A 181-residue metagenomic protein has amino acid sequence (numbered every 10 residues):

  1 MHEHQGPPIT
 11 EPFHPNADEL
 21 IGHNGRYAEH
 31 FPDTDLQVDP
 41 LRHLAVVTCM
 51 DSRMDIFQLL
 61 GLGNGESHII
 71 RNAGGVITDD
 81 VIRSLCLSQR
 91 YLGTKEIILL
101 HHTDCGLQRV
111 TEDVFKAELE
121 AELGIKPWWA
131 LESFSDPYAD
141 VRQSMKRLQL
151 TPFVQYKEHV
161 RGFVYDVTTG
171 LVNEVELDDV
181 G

Functional and structural regions predicted by a protein language model:
M1-P40, G75-I82, L87-L92, L107-G181: Divalent-metal-activated hydrolytic enzyme cores
N24, V46, I70, L99 (+1 more regions): Divalent metal-coordination and catalytic microenvironments
R26-H30, D35-L62: N-terminal short beta-loop-beta anion/metal-coordinating cradle
V47-C49, L100, F163: Short hydrophobic segments within beta-strands
T48, R71, E176: Pocket-edge structural micro-motifs
M50-R53, T103-L107: Gly/Ser/Thr-rich loops at beta-strand to alpha-helix junctions that form or flank small-molecule/cofactor-binding
G61-I69: Short helix-loop-beta junction
G93-H102: Ordered, amphipathic secondary-structure segments that act as subunit-interaction surfaces in large macromolecular
